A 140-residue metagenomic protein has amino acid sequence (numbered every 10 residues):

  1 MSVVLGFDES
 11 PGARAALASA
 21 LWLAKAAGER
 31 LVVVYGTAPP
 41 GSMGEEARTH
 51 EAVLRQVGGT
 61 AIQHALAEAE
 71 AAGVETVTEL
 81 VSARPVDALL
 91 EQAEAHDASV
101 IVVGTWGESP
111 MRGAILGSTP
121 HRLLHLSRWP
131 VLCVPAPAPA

Functional and structural regions predicted by a protein language model:
M1-A47, A52, V77: Small/aliphatic-rich secondary-structure junction motif
E29-R30, V74, A98, W129: Short glycine/serine/threonine/alanine-rich loop segments
T49-A52, A95-D97, T119-P120: Short, hinge-like loop/turn segments at secondary-structure boundaries
T49-A61: A short acidic, glycine-rich active-site loop that binds or catalyzes chemistry on phosphate/adenosine moieties
A67-I101, A138-A140: Structural beta-alpha unit
V100-H125, P139-A140: Glycine-rich, Arg-bearing micro-motifs that act as flexible, cationic patches
P130-A140: Short, flexible loop segments at boundaries between secondary-structure elements
